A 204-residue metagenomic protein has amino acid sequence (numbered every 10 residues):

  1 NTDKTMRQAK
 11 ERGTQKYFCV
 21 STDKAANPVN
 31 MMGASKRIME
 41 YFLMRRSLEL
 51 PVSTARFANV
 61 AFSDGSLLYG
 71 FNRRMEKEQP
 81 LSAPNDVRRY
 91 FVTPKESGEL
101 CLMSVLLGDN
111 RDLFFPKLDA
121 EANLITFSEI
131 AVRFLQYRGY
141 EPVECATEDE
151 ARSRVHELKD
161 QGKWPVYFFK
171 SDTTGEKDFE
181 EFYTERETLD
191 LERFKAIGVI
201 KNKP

Functional and structural regions predicted by a protein language model:
N1-R37, R45: Conserved Rossmann-fold NAD(P)-dependent oxidoreductase catalytic core, especially the SDR/UDP-sugar
E11, Y41-P204: Strand-loop microenvironment adjacent to phosphate/nucleotide-handling motifs in alpha/beta enzyme folds
